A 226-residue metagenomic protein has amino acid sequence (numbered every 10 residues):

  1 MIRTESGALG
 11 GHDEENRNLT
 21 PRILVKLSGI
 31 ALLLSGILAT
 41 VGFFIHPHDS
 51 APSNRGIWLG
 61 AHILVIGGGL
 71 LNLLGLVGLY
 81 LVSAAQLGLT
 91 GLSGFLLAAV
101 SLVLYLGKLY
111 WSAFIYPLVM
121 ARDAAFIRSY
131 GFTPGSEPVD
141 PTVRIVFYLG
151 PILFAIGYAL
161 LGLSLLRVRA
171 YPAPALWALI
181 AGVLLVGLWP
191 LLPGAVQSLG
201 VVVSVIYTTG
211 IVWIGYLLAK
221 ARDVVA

Functional and structural regions predicted by a protein language model:
I2-A226: Hydrophobic, aromatic-enriched alpha-helical segments typical of multi-pass transmembrane helices
